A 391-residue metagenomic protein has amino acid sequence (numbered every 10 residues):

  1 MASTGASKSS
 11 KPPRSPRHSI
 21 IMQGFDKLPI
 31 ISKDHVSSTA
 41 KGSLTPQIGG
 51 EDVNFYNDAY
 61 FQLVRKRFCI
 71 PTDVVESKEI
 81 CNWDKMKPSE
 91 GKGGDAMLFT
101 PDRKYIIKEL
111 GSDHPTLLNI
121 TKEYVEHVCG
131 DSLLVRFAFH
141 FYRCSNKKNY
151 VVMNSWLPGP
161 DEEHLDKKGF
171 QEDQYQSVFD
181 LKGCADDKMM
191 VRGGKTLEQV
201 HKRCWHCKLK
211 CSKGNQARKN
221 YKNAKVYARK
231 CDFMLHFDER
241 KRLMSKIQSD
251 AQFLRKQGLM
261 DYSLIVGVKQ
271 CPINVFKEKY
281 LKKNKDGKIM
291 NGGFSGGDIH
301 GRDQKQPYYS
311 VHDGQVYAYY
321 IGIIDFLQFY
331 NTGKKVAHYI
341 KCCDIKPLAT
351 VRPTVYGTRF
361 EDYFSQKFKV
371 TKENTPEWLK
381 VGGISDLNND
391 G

Functional and structural regions predicted by a protein language model:
M1-G391: Polybasic, positively charged surfaces/segments
